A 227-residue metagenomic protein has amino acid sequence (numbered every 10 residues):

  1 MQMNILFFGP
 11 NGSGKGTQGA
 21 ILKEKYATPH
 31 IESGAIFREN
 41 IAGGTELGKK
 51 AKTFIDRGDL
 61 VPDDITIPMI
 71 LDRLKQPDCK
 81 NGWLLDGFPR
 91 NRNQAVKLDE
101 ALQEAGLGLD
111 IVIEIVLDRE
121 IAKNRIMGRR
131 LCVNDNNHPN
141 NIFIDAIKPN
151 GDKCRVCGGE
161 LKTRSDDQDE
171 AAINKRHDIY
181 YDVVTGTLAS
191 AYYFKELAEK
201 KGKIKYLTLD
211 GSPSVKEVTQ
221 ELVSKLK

Functional and structural regions predicted by a protein language model:
M1-K227: Glycine-rich phosphate-binding loop of ATP-dependent small-molecule kinases
